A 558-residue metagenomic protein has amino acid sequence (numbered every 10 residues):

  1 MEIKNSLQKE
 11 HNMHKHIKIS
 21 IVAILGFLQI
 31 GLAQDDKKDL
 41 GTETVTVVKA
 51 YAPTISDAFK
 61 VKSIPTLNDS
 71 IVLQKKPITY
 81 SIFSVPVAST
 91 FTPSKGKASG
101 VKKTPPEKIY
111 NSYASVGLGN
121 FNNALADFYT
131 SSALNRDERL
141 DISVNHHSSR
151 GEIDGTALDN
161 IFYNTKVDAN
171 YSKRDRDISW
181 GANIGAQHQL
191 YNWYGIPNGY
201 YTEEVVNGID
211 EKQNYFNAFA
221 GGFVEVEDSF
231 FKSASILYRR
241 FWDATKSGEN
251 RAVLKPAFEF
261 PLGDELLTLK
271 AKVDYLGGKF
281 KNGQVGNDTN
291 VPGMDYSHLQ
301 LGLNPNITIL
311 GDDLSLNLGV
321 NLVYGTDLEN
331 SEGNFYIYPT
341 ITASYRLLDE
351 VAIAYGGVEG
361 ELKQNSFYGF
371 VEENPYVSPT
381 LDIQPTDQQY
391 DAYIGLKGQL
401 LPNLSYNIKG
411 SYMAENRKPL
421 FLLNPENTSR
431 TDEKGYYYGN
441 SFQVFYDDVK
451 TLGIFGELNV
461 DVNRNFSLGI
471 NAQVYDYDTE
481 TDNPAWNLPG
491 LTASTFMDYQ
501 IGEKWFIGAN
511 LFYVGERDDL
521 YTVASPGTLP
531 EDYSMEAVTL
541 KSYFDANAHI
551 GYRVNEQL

Functional and structural regions predicted by a protein language model:
M1-K37, A352, M497: Bacterial Sec-dependent N-terminal signal peptides
H16, I109, A114-G117, S315-G319 (+1 more regions): Exposed, low-structure sequence patches enriched in small/polar residues
L32-T104: N-terminal periplasmic/intermembrane-space "pro-region" immediately following the signal or transit peptide
S94-K97, P105-A114, L118-G155, D159-V167 (+1 more regions): Outer-membrane beta-barrel translocator/receptor signature
F128-S132, I142, V167-K173, A218-V226 (+10 more regions): Residues on the lipid-exposed face of transmembrane beta-strands in outer-membrane beta-barrel proteins
S132-I153, K270, L276, Y296-D327 (+1 more regions): Surface-exposed extracellular loop regions of Gram-negative outer-membrane beta-barrel proteins
S149-F162, K166, N183-R251: Flexible loop and strand-edge segments within Gram-negative outer membrane beta-barrel domains
K212-G221, L237-D312, V449: Outer-membrane beta-barrel transmembrane domain signature of Gram-negative proteins, especially the mid-to-C-terminal
